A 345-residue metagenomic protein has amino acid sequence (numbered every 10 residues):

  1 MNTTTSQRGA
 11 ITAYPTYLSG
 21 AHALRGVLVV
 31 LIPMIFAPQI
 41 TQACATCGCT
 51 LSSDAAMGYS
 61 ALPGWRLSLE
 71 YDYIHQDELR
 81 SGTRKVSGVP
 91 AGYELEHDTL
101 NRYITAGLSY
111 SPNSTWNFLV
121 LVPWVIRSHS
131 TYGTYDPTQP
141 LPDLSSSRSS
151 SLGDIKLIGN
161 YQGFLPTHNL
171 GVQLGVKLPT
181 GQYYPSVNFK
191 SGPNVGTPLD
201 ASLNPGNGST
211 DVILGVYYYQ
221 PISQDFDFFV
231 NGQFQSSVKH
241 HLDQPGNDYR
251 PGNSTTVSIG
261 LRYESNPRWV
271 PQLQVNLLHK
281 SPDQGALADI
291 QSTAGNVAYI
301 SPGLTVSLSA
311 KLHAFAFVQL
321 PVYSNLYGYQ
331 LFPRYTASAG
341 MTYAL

Functional and structural regions predicted by a protein language model:
Q39-A91, T167, P179-Y184: Outer-membrane beta-barrel biogenesis signature
M57, L69-Y71, A106-Y110, V120 (+6 more regions): Residues on the lipid-exposed face of transmembrane beta-strands in outer-membrane beta-barrel proteins
A61-P63, L100-I104, S149-I155, G206-V212 (+3 more regions): Residues that define the transmembrane beta-barrel architecture of outer-membrane proteins
G64-H75, G196, A201-G285: Detector for outer-membrane/organellar transmembrane beta-barrel domains, recognizing the amphipathic beta-strand
W65, W116-F118, T167-L170, D225-F228 (+2 more regions): Repeated loop/turn-to-beta-strand initiation elements of outer-membrane beta-barrel proteins
Y71-D77, V122-S128, G163, V176-Q182 (+5 more regions): Transmembrane beta-strands of outer-membrane beta-barrel pores
R80-V89, H240-L345: Outer membrane beta-barrel transmembrane domains
I126-P245: Outer-membrane pore/translocation modules
